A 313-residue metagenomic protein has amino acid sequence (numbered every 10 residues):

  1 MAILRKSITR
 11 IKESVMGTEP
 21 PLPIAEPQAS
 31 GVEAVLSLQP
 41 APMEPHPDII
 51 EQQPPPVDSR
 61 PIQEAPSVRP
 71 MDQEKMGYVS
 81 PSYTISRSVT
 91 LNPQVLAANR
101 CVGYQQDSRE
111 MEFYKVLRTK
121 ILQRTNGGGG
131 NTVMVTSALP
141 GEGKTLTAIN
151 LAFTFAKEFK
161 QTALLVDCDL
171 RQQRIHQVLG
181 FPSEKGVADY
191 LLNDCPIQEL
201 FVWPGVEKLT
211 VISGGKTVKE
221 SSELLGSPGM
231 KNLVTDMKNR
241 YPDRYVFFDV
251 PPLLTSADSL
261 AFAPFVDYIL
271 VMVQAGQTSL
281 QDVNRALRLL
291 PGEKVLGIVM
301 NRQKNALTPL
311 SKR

Functional and structural regions predicted by a protein language model:
M1-R313: P-loop NTP-binding module
